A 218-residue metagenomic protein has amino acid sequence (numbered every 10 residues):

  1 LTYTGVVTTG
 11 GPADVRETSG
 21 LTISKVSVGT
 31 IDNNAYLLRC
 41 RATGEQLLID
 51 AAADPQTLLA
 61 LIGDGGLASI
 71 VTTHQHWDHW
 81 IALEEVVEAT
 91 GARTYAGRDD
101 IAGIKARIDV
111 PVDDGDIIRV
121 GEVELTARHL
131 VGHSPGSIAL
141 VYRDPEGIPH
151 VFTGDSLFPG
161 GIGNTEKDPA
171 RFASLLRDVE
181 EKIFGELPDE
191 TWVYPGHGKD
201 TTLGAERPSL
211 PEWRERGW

Functional and structural regions predicted by a protein language model:
T2-Y3, E17: Short, positively charged and aromatic/hydrophobic N-terminal segments
A13-G65, A139-G154: Conserved beta-strand hairpin/beta-sheet module of binuclear metal-dependent hydrolase folds, prominently
V26-V28, D109, H129-V131: Short Gly/Pro-enriched turn/cap motifs at secondary-structure boundaries
L38, D50, H74, V86 (+5 more regions): Divalent metal-coordination and catalytic microenvironments
A42, A53, W77, D100 (+3 more regions): Short, glycine/acidic-enriched loop or turn micro-motifs at the edges of active sites
Q46, A53-T126, I148-P149, S209-E212 (+1 more regions): Active-site HxH/HxHxD metal-binding segment of metal-dependent hydrolases
I70-W80, R128-S137, V193-D200: Histidine-centered catalytic micro-motifs
S134-W218: Metallo-beta-lactamase
